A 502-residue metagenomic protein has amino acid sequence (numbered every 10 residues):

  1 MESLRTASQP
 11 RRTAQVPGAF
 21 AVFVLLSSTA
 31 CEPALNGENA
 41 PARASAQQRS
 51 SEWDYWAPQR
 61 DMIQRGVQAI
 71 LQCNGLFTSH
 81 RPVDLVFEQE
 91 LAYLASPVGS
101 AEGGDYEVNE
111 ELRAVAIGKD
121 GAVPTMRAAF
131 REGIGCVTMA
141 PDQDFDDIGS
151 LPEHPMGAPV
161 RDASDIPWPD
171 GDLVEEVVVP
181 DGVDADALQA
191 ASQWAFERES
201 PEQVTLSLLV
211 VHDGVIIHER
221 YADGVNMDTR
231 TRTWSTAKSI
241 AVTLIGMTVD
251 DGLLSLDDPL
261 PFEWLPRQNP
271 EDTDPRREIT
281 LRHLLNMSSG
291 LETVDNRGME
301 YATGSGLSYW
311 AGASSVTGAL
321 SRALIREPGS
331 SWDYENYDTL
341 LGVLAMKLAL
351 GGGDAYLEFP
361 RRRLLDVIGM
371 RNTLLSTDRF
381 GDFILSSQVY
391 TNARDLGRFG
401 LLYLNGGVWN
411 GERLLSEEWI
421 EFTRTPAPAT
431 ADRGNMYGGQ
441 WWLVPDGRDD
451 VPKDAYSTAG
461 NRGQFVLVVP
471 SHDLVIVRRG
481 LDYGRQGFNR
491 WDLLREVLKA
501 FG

Functional and structural regions predicted by a protein language model:
S27-A30: C-terminal motif of bacterial Sec signal peptides marking the signal peptidase cleavage site
E32-A34: Bacterial signal peptide processing site
G171-D213: Beta-lactamase-like hydrolase cores
D186-Q193, V215-R220, P259-E263, E300-P328 (+1 more regions): Short, charged, amphipathic alpha-helices and their helix-cap/turn boundaries
G214, R232-D257, L284, G342-M346 (+1 more regions): Active-site SXXK
V242, D338-K347, S387-W409, Q464-G480: Active-site-proximal alpha-helical segments within enzyme catalytic domains
D251-L291, S321-I325, L350-S387, T391: Active-site helix/loop module of the DD-peptidase/beta-lactamase fold, centered on the serine-lysine SxxK catalytic
M370-T377, I420-V475: Active-site Gly/Thr loop motif
